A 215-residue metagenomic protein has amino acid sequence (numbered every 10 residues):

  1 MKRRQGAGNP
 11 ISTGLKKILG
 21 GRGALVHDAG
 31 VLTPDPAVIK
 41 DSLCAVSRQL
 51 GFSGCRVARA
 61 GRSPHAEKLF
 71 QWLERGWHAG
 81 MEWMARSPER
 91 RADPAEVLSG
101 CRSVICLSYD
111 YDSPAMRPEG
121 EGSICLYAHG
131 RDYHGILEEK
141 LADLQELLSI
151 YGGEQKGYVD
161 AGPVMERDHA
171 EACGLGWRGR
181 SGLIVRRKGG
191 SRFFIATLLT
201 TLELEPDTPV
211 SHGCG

Functional and structural regions predicted by a protein language model:
R3-R4, R22: Basic polycationic patches enriched in arginine
L15-G213: Auxiliary alpha/beta "docking" domains used to position bulky ligands
